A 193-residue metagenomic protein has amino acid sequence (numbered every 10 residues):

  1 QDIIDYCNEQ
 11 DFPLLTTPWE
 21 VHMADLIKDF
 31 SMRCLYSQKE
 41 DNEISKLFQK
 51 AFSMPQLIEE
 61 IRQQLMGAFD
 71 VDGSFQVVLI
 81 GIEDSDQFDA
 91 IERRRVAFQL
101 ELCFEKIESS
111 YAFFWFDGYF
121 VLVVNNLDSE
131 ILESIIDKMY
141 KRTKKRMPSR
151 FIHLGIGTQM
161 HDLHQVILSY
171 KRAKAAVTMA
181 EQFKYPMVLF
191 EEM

Functional and structural regions predicted by a protein language model:
Q1-P18: Extracellular/luminal Protease-associated
D2, D25, Q165-L168: An acidic, carboxylate-rich microenvironment
Y6-N8, S31-L35, K171: Short, hinge-like loop/turn segments at secondary-structure boundaries
P13-L14, R33, D84: Charged, low-complexity surface segments at secondary-structure and domain boundaries
P18-W19, E192: Proline- and acidic/polar-enriched loop/turn elements at helix boundaries
W19-E20, Q159: An acidic- and aromatic-residue-enriched active-site/binding cleft used to recognize and process polar
M23-Q56: Juxtadomain coupling helices with adjacent low-complexity linkers
I44-M193: Hydrophobic helix-rich structural segments at or within alpha/beta enzyme and signaling domains
